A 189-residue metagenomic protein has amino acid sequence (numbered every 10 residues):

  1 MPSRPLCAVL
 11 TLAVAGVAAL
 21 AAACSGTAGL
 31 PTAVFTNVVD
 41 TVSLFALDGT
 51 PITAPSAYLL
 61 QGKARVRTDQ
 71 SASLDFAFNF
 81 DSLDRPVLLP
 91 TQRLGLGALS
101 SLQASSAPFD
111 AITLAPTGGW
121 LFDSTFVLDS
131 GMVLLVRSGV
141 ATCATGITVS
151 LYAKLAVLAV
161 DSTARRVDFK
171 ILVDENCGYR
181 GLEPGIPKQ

Functional and structural regions predicted by a protein language model:
M1-A13: Bacterial N-terminal signal peptides that target proteins for export
A19-A23: C-terminal motif of bacterial Sec signal peptides marking the signal peptidase cleavage site
C24-Q189: Surface-exposed, beta-sheet-biased, low-hydrophobicity segments with strongly acidic/polar composition
